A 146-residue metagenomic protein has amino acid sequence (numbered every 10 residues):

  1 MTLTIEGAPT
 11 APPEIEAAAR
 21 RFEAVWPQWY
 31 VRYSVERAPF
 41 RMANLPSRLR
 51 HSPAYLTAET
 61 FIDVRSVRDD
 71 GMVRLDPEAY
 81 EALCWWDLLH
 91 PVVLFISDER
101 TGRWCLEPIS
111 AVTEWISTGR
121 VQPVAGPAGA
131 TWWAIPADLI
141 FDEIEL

Functional and structural regions predicted by a protein language model:
M1-L45, W104: Acidic-basic catalytic patches of nuclease active cores, encompassing PD-(D/E)XK and other metal-cofactor nuclease
T4, T57, R74-D76, L89: N-terminal targeting/trafficking signals and adjacent low-complexity tails
I5-G7, S66-G71: Surface-exposed cleft-lining segments at the edges of enzyme active sites
R48-S52: A short, glycine/Asx- and small/polar-enriched loop/turn that sits immediately N-terminal to a beta-strand
P53-D69: Conserved catalytic cores of phosphodiester-cleaving nucleases, focusing on short active-site segments
R68-Y80: Active-site-adjacent loop/helix micro-motif of nuclease/hydrolase catalytic cores
C84-T113: Nucleic-acid nuclease catalytic cores
L106-L146: Intrinsically disordered, low-complexity terminal regions enriched in charged/polar residues
